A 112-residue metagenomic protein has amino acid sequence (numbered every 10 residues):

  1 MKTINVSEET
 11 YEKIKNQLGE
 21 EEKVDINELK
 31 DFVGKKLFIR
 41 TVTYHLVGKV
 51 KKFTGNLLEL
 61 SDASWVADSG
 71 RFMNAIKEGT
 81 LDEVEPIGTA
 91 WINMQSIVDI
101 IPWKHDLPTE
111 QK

Functional and structural regions predicted by a protein language model:
T3-K112: Conserved RNA-binding domains used in RNP assembly and mRNA/RNA metabolism
